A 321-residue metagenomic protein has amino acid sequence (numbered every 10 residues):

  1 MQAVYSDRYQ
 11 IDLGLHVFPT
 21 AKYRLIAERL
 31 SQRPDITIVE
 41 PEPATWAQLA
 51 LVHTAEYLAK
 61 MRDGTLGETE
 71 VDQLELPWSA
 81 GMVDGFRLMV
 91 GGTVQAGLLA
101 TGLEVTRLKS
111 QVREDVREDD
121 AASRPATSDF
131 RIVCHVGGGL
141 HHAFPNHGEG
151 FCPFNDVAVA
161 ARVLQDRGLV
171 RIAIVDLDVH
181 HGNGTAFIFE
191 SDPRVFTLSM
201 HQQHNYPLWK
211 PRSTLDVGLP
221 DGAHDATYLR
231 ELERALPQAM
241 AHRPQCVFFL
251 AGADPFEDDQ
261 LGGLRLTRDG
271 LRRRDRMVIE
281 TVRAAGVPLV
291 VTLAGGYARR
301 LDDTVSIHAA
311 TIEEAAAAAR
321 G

Functional and structural regions predicted by a protein language model:
M1-A44: N-terminal low-complexity, Ser/Thr- and acidic-residue-enriched intrinsically disordered segments
Y9, L66-E68: Glycine-rich phosphate-binding segment of PLP-dependent enzymes
I11, P43-Q48, N205, G222-H224: A short acidic, often aromatic-flanked loop/helix-cap motif at beta-alpha or helix-coil junctions that lines enzyme
I36-W46, V290-R299: Acidic carboxylate-rich catalytic motifs and surrounding loops in phosphoryl-/glycosyl-chemistry enzymes
T45-L66: Charged, often glycine-rich, active-site loop that binds/positions anionic groups
E68-E104, D119, D129-G321: A general "terminal functional-core" signal
T106-R113, A126: Short polybasic linear motifs
V116, A121-A122: Short linear segments in intrinsically disordered or otherwise low-structure-confidence regions
